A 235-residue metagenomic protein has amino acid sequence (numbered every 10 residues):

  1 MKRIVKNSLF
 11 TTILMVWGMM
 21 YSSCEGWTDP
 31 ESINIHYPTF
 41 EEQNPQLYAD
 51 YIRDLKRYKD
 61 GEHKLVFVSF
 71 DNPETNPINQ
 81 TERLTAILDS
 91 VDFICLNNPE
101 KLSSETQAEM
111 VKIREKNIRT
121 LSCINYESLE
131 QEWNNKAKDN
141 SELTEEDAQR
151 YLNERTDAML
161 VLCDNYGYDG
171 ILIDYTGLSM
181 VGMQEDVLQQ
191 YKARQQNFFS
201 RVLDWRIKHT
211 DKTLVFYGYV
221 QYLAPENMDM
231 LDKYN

Functional and structural regions predicted by a protein language model:
M1-N7, M15-Y58: Bacterial Sec-dependent N-terminal signal peptides
E62-N235: Chitinase-like catalytic core of GlcNAc-active glycosidases
